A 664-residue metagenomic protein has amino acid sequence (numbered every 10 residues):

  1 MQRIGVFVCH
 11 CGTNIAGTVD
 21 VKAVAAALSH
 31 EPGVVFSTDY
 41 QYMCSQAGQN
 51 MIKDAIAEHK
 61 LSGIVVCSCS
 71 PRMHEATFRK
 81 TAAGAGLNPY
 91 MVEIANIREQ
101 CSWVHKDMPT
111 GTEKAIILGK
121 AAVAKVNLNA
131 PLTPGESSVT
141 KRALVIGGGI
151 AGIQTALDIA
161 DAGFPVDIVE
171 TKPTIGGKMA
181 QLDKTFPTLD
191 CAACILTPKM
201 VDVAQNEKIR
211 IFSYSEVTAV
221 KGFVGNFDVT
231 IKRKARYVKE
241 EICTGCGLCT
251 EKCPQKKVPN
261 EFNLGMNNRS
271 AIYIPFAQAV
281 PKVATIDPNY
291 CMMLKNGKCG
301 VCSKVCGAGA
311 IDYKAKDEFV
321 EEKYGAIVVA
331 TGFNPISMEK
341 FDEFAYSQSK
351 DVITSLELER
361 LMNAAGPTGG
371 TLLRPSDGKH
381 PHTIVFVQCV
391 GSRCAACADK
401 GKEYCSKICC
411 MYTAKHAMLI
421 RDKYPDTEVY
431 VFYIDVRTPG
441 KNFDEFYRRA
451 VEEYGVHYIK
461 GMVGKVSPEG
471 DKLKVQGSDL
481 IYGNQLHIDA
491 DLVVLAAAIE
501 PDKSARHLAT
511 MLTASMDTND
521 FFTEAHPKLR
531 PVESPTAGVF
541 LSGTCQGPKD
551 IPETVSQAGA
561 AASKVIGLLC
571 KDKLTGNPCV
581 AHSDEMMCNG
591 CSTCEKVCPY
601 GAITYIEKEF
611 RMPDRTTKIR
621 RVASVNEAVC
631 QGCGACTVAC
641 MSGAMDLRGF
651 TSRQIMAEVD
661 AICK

Functional and structural regions predicted by a protein language model:
M1-K664: Residues forming the flavin
